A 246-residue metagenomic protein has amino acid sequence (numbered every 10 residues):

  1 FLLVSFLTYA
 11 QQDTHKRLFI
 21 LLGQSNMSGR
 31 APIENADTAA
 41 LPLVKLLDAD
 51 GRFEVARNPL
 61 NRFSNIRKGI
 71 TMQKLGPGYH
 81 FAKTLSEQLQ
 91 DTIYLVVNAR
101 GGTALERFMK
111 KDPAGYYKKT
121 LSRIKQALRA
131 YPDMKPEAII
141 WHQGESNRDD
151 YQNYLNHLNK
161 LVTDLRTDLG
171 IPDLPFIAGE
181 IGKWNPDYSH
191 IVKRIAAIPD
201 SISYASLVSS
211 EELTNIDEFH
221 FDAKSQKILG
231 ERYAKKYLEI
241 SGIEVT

Functional and structural regions predicted by a protein language model:
F1-T14: Bacterial Sec-dependent N-terminal signal peptides
Q11-T246: Cell-envelope and extracellular/periplasmic
